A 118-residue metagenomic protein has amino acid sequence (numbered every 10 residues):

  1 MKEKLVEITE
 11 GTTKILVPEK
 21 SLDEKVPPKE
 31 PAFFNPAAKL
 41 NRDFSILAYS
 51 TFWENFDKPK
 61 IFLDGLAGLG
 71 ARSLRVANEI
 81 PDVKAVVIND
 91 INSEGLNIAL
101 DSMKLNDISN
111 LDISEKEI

Functional and structural regions predicted by a protein language model:
M1-I118: SAM-dependent transferase fold signal centered on methyltransferase-like domains, encompassing both Class I
